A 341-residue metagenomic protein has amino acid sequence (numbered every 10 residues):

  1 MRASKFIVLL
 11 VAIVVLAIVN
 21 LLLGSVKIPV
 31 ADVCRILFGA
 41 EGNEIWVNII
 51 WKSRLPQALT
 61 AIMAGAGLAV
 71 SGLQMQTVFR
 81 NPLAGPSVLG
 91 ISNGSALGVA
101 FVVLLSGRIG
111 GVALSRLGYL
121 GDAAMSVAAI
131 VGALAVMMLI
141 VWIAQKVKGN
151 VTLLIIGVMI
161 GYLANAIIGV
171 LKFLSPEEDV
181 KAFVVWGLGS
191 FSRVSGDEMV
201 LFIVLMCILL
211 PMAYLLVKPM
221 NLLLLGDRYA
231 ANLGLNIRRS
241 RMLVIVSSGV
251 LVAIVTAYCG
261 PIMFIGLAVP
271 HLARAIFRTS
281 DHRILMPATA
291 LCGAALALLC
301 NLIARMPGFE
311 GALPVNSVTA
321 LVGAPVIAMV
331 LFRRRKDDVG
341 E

Functional and structural regions predicted by a protein language model:
M1-E341: Alpha-helical transmembrane segments in inner-membrane proteins
